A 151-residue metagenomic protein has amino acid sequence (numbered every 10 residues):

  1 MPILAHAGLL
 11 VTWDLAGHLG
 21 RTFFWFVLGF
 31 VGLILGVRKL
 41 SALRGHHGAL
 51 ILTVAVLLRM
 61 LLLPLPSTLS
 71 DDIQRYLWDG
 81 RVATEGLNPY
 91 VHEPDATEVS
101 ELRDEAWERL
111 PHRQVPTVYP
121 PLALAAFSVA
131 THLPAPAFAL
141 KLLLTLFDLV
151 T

Functional and structural regions predicted by a protein language model:
M1-L61: Start-transfer (signal-anchor) and selected internal transmembrane alpha helices of multi-pass inner/ER membrane
L15-F24, H132-L142: Membrane-interface anchor segments at the N-terminal boundary of transmembrane helices in multi-pass membrane enzymes
L35-K39, V129, P136-T151: Transmembrane-helix motifs of polytopic, lipid-linked glycan transferases
H46, L50-T53, A125, F138-T145: Alpha-helical transmembrane segments of integral membrane proteins
G48, L58-V99: Juxtamembrane membrane-water interface segments immediately following transmembrane helices in multi-pass
L52, L65, R113-Q114, A137: A generic hydrophobic-helix recognition signal that picks specific residues within alpha-helical hydrophobic
P66, H112-P116, L142-T145: Flexible, glycine/proline-enriched loop segments at strand-loop-helix junctions that form or flank small-ligand binding
W78, A83, V91-A135: Short hydrophobic/aromatic helix or loop-helix immediately within or flanking a transmembrane segment in polytopic
